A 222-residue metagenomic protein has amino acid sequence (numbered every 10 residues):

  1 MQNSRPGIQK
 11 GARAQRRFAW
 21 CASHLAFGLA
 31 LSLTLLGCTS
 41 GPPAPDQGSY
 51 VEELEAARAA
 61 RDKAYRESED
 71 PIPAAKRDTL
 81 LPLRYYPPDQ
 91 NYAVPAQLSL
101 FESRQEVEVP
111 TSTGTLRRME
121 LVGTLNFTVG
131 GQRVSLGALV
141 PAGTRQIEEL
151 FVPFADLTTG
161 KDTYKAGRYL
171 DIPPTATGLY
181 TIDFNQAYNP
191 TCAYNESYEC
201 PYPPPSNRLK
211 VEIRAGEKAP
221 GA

Functional and structural regions predicted by a protein language model:
L35-G37: C-terminal motif of bacterial Sec signal peptides marking the signal peptidase cleavage site
T39-G41: Bacterial signal peptide processing site
Y50-T124: N-terminal secretory signal peptides
E102-K165: Mid-length scaffold segments of soluble, non-membrane domains
V152-Y188: Acidic, glycine-rich flexible loop segments
Y194-A222: C-terminal partner/receptor-binding element of secreted or periplasmic proteins
